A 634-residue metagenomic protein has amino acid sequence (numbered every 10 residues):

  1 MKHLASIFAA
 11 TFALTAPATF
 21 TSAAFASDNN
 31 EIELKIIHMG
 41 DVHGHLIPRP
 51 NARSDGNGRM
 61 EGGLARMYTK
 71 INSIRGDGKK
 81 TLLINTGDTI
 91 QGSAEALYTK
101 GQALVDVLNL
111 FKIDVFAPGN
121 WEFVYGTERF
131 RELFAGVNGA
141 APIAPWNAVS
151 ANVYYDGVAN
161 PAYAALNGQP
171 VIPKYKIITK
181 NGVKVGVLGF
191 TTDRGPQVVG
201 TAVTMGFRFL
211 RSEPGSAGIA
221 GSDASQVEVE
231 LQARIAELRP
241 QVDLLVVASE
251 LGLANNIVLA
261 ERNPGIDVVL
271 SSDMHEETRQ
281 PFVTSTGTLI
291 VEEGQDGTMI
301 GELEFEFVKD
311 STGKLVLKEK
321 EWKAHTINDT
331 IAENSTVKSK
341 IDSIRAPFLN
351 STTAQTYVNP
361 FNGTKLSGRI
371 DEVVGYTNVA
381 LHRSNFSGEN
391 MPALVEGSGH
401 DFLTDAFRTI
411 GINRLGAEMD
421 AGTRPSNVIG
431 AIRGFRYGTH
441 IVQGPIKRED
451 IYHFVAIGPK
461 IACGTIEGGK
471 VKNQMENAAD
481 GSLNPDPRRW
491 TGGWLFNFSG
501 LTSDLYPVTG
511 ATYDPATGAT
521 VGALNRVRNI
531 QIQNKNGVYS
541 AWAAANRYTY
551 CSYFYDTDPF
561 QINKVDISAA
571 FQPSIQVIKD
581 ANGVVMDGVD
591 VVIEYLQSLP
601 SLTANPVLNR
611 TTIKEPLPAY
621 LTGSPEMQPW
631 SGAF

Functional and structural regions predicted by a protein language model:
M1-F25: Gram-negative bacterial Sec-dependent N-terminal signal peptides
F8, A18, Y68-I71, V242 (+1 more regions): Generic low-complexity, intrinsically disordered sequence content enriched in small uncharged/hydrophobic residues
A26-D329, F402-T409, S482: Acidic, metal/ion-coordinating pockets
N29-M39, G44-K70, G76, L110 (+5 more regions): Catalytic centers of hydrolytic enzymes
